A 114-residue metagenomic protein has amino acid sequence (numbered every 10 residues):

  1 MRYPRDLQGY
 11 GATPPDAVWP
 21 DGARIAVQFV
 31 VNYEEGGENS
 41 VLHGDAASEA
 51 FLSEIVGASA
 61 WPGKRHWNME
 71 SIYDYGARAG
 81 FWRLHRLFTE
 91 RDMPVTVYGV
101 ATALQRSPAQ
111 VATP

Functional and structural regions predicted by a protein language model:
M1-P114: Catalytic alpha-helical scaffold of carbohydrate-active enzymes acting on polysaccharides/glycoconjugates
